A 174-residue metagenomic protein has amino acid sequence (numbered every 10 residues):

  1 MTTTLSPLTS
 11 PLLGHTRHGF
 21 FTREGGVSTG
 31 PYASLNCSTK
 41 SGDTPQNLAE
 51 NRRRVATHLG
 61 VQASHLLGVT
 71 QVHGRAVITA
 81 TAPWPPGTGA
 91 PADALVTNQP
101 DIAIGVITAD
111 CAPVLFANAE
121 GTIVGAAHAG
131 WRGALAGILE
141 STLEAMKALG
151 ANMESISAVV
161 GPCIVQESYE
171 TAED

Functional and structural regions predicted by a protein language model:
M1-D174: Active-site microenvironment for binding and transforming phosphate-containing groups
